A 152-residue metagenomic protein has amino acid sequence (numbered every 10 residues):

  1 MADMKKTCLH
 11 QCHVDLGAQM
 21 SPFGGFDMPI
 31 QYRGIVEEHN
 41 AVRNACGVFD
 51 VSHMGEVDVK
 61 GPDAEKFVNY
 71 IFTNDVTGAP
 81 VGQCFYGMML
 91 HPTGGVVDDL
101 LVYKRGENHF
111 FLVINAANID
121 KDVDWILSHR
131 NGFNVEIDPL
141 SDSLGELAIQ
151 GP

Functional and structural regions predicted by a protein language model:
M1-P152: Basic, glycine/lysine-rich polyanion-binding surfaces/domains
